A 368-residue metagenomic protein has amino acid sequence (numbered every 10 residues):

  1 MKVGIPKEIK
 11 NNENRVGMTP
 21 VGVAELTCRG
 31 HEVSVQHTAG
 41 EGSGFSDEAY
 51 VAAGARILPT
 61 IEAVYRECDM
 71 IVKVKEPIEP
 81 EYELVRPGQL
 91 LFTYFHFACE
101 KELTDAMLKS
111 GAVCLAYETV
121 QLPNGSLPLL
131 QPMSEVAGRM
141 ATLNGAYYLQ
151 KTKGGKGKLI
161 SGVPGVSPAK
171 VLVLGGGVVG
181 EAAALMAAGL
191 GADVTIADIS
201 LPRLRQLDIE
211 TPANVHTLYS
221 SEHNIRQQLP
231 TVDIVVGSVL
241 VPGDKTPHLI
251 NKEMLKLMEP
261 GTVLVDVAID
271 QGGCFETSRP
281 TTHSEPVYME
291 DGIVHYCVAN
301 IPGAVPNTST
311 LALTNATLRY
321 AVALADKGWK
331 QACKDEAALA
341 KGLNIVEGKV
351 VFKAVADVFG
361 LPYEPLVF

Functional and structural regions predicted by a protein language model:
K2, E8, P77-A169, V298-N300: Glycine/serine-rich phosphate-binding loop and adjoining beta1-alpha1 elements at the start of nucleotide-handling
K2-S110: An N-terminal-biased, well-structured beta-alpha scaffold segment characteristic of Rossmann-like dinucleotide-binding
P6-G42, T152-L240, V287: Glycine-rich phosphate/diphosphate-binding loop of Rossmann-like nucleotide-binding domains
V23, D47, T104, T142 (+4 more regions): Generic hydrophobic/aromatic pocket-lining and core-packing "Φ" positions
D69, K75-E76, F95-H96, V239-G243 (+2 more regions): Short glycine-/small-residue-rich Rossmann-like dinucleotide-binding loops
E118-N144, Y148-L159, I269, C274-F368: Adenosine-phosphate binding glycine-rich loop
I209-D291: Rossmann-like adenosine-cofactor binding region
